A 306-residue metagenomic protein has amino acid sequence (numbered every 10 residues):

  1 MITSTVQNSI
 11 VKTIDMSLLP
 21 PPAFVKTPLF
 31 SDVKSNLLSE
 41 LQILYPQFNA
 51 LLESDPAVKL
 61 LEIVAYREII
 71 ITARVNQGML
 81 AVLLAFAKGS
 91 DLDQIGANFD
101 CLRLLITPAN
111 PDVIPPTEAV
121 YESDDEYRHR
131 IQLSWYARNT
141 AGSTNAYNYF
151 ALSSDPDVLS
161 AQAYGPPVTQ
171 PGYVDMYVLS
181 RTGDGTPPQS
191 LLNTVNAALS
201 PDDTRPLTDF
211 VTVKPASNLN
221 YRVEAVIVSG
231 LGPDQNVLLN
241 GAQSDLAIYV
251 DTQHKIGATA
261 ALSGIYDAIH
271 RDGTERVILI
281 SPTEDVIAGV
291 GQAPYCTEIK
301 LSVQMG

Functional and structural regions predicted by a protein language model:
M1-A141, V237-G306: N-terminal polar alpha-helical/low-complexity "assembly arms" that mediate subunit docking, oligomerization
Y136-A258: Carbohydrate-recognition loop of C-type lectin domains
